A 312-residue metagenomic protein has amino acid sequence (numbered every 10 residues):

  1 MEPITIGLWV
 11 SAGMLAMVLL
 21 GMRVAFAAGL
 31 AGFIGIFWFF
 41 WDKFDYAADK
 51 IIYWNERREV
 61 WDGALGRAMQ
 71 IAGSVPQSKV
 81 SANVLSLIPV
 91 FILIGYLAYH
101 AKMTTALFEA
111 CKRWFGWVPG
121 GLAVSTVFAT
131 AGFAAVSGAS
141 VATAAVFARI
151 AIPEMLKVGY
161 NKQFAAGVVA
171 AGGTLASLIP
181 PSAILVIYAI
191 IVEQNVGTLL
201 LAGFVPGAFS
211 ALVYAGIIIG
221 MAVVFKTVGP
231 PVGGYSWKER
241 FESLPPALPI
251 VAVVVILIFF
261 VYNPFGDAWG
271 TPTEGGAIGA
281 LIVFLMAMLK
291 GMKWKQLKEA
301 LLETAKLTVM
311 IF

Functional and structural regions predicted by a protein language model:
M1-F312: Alpha-helical transmembrane segments of multi-pass membrane transport proteins
